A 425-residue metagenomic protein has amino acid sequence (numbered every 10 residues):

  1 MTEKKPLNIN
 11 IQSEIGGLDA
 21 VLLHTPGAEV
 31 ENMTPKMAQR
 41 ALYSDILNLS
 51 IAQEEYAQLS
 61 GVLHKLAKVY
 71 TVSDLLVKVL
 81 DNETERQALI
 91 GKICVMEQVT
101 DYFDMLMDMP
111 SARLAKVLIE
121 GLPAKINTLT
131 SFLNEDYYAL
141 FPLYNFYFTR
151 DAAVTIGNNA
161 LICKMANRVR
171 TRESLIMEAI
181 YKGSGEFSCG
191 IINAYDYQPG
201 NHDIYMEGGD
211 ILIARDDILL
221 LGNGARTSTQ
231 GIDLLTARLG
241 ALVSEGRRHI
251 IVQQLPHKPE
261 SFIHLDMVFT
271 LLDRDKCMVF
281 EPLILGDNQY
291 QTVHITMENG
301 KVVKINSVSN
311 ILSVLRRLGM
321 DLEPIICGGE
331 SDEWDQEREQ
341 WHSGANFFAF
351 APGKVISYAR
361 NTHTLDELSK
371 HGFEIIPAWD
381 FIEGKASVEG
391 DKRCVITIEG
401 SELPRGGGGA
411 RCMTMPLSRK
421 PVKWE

Functional and structural regions predicted by a protein language model:
T2-E425: The feature marks the mature, well-folded catalytic cores of soluble enzymes
